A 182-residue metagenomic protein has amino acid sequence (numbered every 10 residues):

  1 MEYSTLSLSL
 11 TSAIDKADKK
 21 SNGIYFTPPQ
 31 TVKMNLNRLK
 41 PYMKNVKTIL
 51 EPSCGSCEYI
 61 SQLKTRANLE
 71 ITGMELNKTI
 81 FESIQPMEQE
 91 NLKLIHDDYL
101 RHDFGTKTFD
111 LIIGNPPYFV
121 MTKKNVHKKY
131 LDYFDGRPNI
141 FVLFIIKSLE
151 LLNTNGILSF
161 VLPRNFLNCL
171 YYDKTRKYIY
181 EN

Functional and structural regions predicted by a protein language model:
M1-E88, D98, P116, N168 (+1 more regions): Class I S-adenosyl-L-methionine
Y25, H102, F119, F134 (+1 more regions): Short strand->helix junction
E58, L76-I80, R137-N182: Conserved Class I SAM-dependent methyltransferase catalytic core
L92: Short, conserved active-site loop motifs that form the nucleotide-linked donor/cofactor pocket
I95-D97, H102, G114: Cofactor-binding loops of NAD(P)H-dependent oxidoreductases, dominated by short-chain dehydrogenase/reductases
D103-L111: A short acidic, Gly/Pro-enriched loop at the edge of an enzyme's catalytic core that lines a small-molecule cofactor
I112-F119, V161: Amphipathic alpha-helical repeat scaffolds
F119-I140: Mobile active-site "lid"/loop adjacent to the S-adenosyl-L-methionine
